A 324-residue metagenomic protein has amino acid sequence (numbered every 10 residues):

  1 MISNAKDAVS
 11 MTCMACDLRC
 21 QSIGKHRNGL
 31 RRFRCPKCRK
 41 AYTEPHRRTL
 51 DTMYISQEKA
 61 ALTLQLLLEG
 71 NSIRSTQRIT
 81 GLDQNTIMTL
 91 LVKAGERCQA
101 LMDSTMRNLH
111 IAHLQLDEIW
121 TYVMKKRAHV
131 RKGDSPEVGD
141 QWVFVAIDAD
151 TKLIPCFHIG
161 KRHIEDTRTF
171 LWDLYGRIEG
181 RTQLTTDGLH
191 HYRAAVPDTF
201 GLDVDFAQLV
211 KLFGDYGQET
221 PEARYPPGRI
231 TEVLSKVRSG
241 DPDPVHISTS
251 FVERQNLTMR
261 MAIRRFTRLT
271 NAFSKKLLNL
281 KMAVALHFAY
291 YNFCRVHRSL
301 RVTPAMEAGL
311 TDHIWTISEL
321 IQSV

Functional and structural regions predicted by a protein language model:
M1-V324: Residue-level recognition of single "structural anchor" positions that define or cap local secondary structure
